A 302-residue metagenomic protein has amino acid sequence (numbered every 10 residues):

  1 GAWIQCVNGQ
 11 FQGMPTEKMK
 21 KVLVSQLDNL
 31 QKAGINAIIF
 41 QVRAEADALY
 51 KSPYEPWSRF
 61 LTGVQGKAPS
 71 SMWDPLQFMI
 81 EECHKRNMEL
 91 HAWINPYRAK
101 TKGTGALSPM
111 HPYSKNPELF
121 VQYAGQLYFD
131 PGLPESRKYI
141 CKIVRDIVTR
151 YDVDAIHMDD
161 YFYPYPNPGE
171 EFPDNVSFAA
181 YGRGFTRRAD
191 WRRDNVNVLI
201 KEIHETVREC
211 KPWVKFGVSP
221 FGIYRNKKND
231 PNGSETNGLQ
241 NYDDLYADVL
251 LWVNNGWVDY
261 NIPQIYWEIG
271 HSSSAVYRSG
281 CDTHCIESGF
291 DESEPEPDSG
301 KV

Functional and structural regions predicted by a protein language model:
G1, I35-A46, D74-Q122, H157-D160 (+2 more regions): Glycine-rich, aromatic-flanked loop segments that form ligand/cofactor-binding clefts across common enzyme folds
W3-K21, L76, E81, H91-A92 (+2 more regions): Active-site-adjacent "subsite" loops/lids of carbohydrate-active enzymes
I4-G9, R43-E45, N95-A99, D160-Y163 (+3 more regions): Active-site beta-loop-alpha junctions enriched in small/polar residues
V7-E17, W57-W73, Y123-C141, R183-V196 (+3 more regions): The substrate-binding groove and active-site-proximal loops of carbohydrate-active enzymes, especially glycoside
K21-A48, R150-A155, L251, W257-N261: Catalytic domains of carbohydrate-active enzymes, especially glycoside hydrolases
V24-L27, F40-N95, G182-C210, R278: Aromatic-lined substrate-binding rim segments of carbohydrate-active enzymes
A48-G63, R98-A124, D160-R183, N229-L239: Aromatic- and acidic-residue-enriched segments that line the glycan-binding/catalytic groove of carbohydrate-active
E171, S177-N232, T236-V302: Glycoside hydrolase catalytic-domain groove-lining segments
